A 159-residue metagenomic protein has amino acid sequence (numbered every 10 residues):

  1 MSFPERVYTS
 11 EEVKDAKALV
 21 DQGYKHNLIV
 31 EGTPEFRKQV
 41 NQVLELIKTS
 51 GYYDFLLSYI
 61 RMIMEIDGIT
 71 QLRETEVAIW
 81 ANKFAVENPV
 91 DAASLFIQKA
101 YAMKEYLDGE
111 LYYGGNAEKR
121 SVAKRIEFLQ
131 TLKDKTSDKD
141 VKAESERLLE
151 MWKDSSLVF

Functional and structural regions predicted by a protein language model:
M1-D15: An acidic, glycine-rich, mixed-charge low-complexity segment common to nucleic-acid enzymes
E12-V77: Auxiliary, metal-adjacent structural segments of Zn-dependent hydrolase domains
H26-E35, N82-V86, D108-Y112: Second-shell loop/turn segments in exported
K48-Y52, Y101, E105, I126-D134: Sec-exported extracytoplasmic/periplasmic mature domains
W80-L95: Short pre-active-site segment immediately N-terminal to the catalytic Zn-binding motif
A93-L107: Active-site recognition of the HExxH zinc-binding catalytic motif
Y112-L148: Post-HExxH zinc-binding segment in Zn-dependent metallohydrolases
R147-V158: Short, low-complexity, Pro/Ser/Thr/Gly-rich segments in the mature regions of secreted, periplasmic
